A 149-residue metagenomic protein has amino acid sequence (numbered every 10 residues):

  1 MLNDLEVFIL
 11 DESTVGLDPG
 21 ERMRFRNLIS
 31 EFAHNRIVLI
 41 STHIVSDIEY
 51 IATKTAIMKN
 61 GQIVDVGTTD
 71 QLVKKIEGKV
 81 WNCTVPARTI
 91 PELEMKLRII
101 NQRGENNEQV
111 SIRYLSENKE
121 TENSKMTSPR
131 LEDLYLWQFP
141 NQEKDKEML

Functional and structural regions predicted by a protein language model:
M1-E6, N35: A short, proline-enriched helix->beta-strand linker immediately N-terminal to the Walker B motif in ABC-type P-loop
F8-E12, L17: Catalytic Walker B motif of ABC-type/P-loop ATPase nucleotide-binding domains
R22-H34: Helical segment within the ABC ATPase nucleotide-binding domain
N35-I44: Conserved H-loop
I48-A52: A short, surface-exposed alpha-helical micro-motif characterized by mixed small hydrophobic and charged/polar residues
V66-G67: ABC ATPase "signature
R98-L149: C-terminal coupling/interaction segments
